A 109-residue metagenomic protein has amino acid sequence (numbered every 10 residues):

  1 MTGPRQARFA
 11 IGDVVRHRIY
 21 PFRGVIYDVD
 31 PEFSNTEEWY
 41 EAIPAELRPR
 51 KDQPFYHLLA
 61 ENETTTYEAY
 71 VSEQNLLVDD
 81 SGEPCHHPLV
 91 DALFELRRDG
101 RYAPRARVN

Functional and structural regions predicted by a protein language model:
M1-P4, P44-E46, D80-S81: Intrinsically disordered, low-complexity segments enriched in polar/charged residues with Gly/Pro, especially when
M1-V14, I19-R23, D30-F33, R105-N109: Mixed-charge, Lys/Arg-rich low-complexity intrinsically disordered regions
D13, A42-L47: Intrinsically disordered, low-complexity boundary segments flanking structured domains
R23-V25, H57: Generic detector of isolated residues embedded in canonical secondary-structure elements
Y27-D28, E37: Short, glycine/acidic-enriched capping/hinge loops at junctions between secondary-structure elements
D28-D30, N62: Residues that form ligand- and interface-recognition hot spots within folded domains
F33-A42: Short, solvent-exposed secondary-structure boundary/capping segments
R48-N109: Intrinsically disordered, low-complexity, charged/polar segments
